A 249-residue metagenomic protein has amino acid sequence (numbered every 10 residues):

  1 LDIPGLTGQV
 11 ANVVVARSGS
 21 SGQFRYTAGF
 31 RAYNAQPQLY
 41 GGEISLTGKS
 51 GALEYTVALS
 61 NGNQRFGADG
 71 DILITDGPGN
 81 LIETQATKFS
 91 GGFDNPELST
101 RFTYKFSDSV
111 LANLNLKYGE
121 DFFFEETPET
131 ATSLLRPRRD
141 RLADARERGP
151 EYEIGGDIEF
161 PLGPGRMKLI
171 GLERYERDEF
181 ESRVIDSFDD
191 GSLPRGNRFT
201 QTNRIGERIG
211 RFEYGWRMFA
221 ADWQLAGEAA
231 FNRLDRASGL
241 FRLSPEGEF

Functional and structural regions predicted by a protein language model:
L1, A16-S18, G29-Y33, G51 (+1 more regions): Solvent-exposed coil/turn segments that connect beta secondary-structure elements in extracytoplasmic/periplasmic
L6-A28, Y40: N-terminal periplasmic accessory domains that precede and gate Gram-negative outer-membrane beta-barrel machines
Q23-N34, G210: Transmembrane beta-strand segments that form the barrel wall of outer-membrane beta-barrel proteins
G29-A35, Q64-F66, D121-F123, E176-F180 (+1 more regions): Sequence/structural signature of outer-membrane beta-barrel proteins
G29-R31, E83-K88, P137-D144, L193-T200 (+1 more regions): Extracellular loop and loop/strand-boundary signature of outer-membrane beta-barrel proteins
P37, A68-G77, E125-L135, R139 (+2 more regions): Outer-membrane beta-barrel translocator domains and adjoining extracellular loop/strand segments of Gram-negative
P37-A68, L81-T127, A143-K168, E173-R174: Transmembrane beta-barrel wall of Gram-negative outer-membrane proteins
S99, T103-G119, A145-F249: Face-selective signature of the C-terminal outer-membrane beta-barrel domain
